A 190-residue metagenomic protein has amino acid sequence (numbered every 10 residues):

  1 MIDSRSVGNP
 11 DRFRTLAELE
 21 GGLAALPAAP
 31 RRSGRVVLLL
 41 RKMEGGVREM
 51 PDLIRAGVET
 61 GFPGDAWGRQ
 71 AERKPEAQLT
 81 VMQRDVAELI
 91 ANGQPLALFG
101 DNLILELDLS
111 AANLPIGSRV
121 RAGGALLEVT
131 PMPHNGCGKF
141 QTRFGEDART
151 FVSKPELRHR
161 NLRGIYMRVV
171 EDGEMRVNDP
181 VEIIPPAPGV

Functional and structural regions predicted by a protein language model:
M1-V190: Metal-cofactor-dependent catalytic cores
